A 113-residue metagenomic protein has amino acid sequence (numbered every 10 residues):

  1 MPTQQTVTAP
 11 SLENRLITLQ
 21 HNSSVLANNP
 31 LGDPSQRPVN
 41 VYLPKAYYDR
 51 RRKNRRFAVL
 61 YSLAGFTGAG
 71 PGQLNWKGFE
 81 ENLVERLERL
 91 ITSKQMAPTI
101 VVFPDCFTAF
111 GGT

Functional and structural regions predicted by a protein language model:
M1-T113: Non-catalytic cap/lid and distal C-terminal segments of serine-dependent acyl enzymes
